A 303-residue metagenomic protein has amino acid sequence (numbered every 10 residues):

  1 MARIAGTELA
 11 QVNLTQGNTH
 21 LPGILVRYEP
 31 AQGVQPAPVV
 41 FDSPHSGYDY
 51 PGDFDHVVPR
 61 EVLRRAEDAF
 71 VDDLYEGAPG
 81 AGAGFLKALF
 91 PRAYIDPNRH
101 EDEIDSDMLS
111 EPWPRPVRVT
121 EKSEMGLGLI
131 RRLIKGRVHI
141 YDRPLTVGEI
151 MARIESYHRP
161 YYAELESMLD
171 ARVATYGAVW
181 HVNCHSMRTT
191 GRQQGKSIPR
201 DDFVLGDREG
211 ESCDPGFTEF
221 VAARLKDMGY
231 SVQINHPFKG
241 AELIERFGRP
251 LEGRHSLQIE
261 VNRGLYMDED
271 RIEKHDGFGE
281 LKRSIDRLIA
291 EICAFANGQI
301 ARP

Functional and structural regions predicted by a protein language model:
A2-H181, S186-H255, V261-P303: N-terminal catalytic or cofactor-binding beta/alpha core of small enzyme domains
